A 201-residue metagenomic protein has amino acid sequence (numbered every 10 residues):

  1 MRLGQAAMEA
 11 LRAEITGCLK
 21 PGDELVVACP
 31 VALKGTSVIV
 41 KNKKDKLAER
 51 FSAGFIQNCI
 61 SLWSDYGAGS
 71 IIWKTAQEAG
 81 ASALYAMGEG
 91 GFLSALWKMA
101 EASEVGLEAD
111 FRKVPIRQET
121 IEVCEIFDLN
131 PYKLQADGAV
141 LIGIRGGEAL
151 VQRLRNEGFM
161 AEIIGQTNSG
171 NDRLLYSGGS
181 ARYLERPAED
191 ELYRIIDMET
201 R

Functional and structural regions predicted by a protein language model:
M1-I39, M160, Q166: Glycine-rich anion-binding loops of enzyme active sites
R2-G17, G54-T75: Active-site glycine-rich loop that binds ribose-phosphate moieties when present
S37-C59: Short, compositionally biased
I60-Q135: Active-site-proximal betaalpha loop/short-helix elements that scaffold phosphoryl/nucleotidyl transfer chemistry
D137-G143: A short beta-alpha structural unit
G143-A149: Helix N-cap motif at beta-to-alpha junctions
E157-R201: Acidic, Ser/Thr/Pro-rich beta/coil linker or hinge segments at domain junctions
